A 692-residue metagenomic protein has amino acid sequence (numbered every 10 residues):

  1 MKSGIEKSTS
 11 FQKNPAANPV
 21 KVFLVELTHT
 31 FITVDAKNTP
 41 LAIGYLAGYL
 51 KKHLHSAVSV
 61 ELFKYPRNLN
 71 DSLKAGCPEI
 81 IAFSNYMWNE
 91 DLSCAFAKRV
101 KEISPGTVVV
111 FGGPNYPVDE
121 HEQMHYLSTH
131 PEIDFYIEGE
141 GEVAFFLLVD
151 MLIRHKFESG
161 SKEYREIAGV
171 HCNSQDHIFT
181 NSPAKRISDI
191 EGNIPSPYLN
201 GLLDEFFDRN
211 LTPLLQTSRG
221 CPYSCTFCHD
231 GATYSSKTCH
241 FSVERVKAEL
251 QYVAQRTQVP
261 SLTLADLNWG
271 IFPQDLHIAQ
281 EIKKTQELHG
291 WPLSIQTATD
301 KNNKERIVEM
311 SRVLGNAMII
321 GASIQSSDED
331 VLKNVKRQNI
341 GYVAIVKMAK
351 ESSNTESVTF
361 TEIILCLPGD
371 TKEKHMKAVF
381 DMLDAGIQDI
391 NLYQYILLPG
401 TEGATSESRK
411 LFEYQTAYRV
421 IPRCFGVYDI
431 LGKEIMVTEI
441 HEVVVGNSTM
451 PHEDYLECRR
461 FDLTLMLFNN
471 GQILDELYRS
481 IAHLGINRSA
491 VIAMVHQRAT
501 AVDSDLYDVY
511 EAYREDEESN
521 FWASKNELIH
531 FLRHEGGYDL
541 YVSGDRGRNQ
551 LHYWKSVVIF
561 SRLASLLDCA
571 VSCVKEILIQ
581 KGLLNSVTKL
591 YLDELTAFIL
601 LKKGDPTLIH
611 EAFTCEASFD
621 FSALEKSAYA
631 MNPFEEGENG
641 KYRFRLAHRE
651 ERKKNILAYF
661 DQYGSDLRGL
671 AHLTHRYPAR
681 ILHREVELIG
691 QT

Functional and structural regions predicted by a protein language model:
M1-L24, G76-E79, E442-T692: Radical SAM enzyme core and accessory elements
K2-F23, T30, I167, H171-L214: N-terminal [4Fe-4S]-dependent radical SAM core
N18-V20, E26, C77-P78, H240 (+5 more regions): A structural motif corresponding to the C-terminal lobe/cap of the Radical SAM core domain
K21, E79-I80, F135, S261-T263: Structural motif
F31-I43: Glycine- and acidic-residue-enriched helix-capping/strand-helix junction motifs
G44-V58: Short helix-loop-beta junction
A57-I187: Glycine-rich beta-alpha loop elements in corrinoid/cobalamin-binding modules across cobalamin-dependent enzymes
E191-N354, L365: Radical SAM [4Fe-4S] cluster-binding motif and immediate context
